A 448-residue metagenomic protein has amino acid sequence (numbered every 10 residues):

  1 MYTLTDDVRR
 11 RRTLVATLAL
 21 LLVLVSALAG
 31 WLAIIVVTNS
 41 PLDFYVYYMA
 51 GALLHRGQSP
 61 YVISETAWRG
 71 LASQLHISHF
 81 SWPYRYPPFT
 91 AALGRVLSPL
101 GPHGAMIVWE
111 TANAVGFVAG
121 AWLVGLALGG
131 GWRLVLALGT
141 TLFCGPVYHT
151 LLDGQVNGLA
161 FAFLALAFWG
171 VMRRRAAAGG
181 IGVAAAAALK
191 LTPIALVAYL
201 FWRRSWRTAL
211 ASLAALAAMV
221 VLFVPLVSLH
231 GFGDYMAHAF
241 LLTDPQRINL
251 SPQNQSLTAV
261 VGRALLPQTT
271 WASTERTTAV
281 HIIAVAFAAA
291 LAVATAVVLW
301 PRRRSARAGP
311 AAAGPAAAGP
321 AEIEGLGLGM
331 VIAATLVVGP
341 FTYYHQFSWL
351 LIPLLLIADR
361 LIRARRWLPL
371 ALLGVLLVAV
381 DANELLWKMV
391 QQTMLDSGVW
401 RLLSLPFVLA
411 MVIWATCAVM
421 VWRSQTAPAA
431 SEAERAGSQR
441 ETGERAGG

Functional and structural regions predicted by a protein language model:
M1-A178, S205-P310, G314-Y344, A427-A429 (+2 more regions): Primarily membrane-embedded glycan-assembly and transfer machineries that use lipid-linked glycans
A27, L356-R435, R440-G448: Aromatic-enriched
Y86-P87, R95, G145, T192 (+5 more regions): Hydrophobic alpha-helix-in-membranes signature
T111-G116, G158-F163, A186-T192, L213 (+2 more regions): Membrane-embedded alpha-helical segments of multi-pass membrane proteins, especially the transmembrane helices
N157-A160, G180-V183, H230-H238, R366-G374 (+1 more regions): A cytosolic-side transmembrane-helix exit/cap motif
A177-F201, V331-V338: Membrane-interface alpha helices of multi-pass inner-membrane proteins
R203-A214, A364-L372: Membrane-interfacial entry segments at the cytosolic side of transmembrane helices
Y343-A358: Hydrophobic/aromatic-rich transmembrane helices and adjacent perimembrane loops
